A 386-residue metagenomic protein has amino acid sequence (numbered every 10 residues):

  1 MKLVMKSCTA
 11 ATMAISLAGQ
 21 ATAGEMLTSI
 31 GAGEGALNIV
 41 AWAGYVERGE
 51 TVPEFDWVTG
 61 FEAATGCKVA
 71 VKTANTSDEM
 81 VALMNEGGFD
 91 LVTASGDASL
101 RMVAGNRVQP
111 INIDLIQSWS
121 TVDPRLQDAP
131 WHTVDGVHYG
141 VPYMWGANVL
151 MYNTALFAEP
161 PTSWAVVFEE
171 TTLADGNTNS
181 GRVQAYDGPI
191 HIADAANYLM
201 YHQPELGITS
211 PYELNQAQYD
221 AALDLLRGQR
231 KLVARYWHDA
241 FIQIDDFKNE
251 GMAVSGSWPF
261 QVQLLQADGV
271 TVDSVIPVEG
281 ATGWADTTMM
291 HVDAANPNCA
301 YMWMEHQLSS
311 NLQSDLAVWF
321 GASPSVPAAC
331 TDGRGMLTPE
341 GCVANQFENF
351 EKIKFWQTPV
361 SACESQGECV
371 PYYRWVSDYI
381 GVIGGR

Functional and structural regions predicted by a protein language model:
M1-L37, R386: Short, low-complexity disordered leader/linker segments with a strong preference for bacterial N-terminal type II
G24-M102: Early extracytoplasmic/lumenal segment of secretory-pathway proteins
W42, V46-V52, T93-I242: Extracytoplasmic ligand-binding site segments that recognize negatively charged/polar headgroups
M84, M102, D246-K248, M290: Hydrophobic residues within well-ordered alpha-helices
D90-A94, Y236, A253-W258, D273-S274: Paired acidic/hydrophobic, glycine-rich loop segments that form the ligand-binding mouth/hinge of periplasmic-binding
S257, Q266-W319, G385: Extracytoplasmic/periplasmic substrate-recognition and gating elements
H291-W356: Mature extracytoplasmic/periplasmic domains
K352-R386: Conserved C-terminal helix/tail region of periplasmic/extracytoplasmic solute-binding proteins
